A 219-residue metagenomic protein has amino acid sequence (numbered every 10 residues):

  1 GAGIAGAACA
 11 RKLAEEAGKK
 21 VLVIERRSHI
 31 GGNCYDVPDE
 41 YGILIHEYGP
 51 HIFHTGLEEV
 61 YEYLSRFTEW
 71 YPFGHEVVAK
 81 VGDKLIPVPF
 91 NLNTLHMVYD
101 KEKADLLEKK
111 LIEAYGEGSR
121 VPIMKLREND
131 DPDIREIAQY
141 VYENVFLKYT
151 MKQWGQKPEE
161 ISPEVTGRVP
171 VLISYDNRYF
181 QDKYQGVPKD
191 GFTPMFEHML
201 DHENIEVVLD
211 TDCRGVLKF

Functional and structural regions predicted by a protein language model:
G1-I4, R26: Glycine-rich Rossmann-fold phosphate-binding loop(s) that bind the pyrophosphate of adenine dinucleotide cofactors
A8-K19, M199, E203: A short, Lys/Arg-enriched amphipathic alpha-helix followed by its capping loop at the start of a domain
A14-E40: Glycine-rich FAD pyrophosphate-binding loop
L22-E25, P72-F73, V78-K80, V207-L209: A structural signal for short, well-ordered beta-strand segments and their strand-loop junctions that often border
G31, G42-I45, D210-F219: Central helical "cap/lid" subdomain
Y41-E117: Dinucleotide-binding Rossmann-like beta1-alpha1 core, especially the glycine-rich loop that anchors the ADP
G82-I86, L92-L217: Active-site/ligand-binding neighborhood in enzyme catalytic cores
